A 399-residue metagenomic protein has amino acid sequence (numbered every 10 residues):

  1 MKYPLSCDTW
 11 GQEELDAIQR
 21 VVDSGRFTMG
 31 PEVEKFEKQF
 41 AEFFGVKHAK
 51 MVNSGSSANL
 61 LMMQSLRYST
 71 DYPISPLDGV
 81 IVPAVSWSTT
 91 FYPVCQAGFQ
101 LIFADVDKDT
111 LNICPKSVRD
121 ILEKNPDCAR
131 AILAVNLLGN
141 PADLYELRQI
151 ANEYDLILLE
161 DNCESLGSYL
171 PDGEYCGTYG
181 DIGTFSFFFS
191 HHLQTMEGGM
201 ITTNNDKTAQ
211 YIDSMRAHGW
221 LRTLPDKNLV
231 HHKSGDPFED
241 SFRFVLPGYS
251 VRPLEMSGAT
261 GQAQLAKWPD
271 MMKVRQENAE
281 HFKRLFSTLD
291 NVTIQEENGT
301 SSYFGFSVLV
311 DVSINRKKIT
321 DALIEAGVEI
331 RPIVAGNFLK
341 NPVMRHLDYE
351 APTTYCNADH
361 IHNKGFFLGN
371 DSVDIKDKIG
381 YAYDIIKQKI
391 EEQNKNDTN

Functional and structural regions predicted by a protein language model:
M1-R26, P31, R243-V245, G369 (+1 more regions): N-terminal "arm"/small-domain region of PLP-dependent enzymes with the aminotransferase-like
R26, G30-G79, P93-C95, F103: Phosphate-binding glycine-rich loop
V33-K38, V46-K50, G55-S56, K116 (+5 more regions): PLP-dependent aminotransferase class I/II
M63-K124, A322-L323: Conserved PLP-anchoring active-site segment centered on the Schiff-base-forming lysine
A97, E153-Y154, A326: Helix C-cap/helix->beta junction micro-motif
D109-T195, M200-Q210: Active-site phosphate-binding strand-loop segment of PLP-dependent enzymes
